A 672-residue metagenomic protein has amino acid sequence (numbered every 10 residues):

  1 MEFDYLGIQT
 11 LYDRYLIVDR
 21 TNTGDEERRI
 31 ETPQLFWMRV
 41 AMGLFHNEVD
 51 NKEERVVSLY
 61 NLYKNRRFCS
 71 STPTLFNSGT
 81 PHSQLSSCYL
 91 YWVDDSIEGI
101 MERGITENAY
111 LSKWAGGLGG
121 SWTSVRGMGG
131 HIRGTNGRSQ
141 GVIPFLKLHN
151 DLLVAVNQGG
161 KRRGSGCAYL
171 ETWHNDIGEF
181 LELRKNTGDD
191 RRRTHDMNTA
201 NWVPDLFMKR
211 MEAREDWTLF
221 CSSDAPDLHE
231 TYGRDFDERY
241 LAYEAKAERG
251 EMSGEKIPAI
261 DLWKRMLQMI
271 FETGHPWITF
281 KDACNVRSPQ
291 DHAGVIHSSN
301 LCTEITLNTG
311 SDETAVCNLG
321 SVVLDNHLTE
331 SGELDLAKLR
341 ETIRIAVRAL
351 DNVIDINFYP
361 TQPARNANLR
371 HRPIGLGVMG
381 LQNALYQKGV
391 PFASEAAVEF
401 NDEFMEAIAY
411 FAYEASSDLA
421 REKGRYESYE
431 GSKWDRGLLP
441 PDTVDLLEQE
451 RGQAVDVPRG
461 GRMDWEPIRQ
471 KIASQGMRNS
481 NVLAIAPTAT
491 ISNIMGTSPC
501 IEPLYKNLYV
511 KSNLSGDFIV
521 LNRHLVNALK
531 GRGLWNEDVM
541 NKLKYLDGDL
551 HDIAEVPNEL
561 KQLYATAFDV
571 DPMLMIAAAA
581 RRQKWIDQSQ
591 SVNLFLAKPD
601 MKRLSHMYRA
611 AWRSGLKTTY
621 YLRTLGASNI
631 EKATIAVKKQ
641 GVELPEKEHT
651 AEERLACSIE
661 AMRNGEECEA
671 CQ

Functional and structural regions predicted by a protein language model:
F3, Q9, Y15-V156: Long, structured ligand/cofactor-binding scaffold of large enzymes
Y5, T10, I305-N308, L350-D355 (+3 more regions): Catalytic alpha/beta core of large soluble enzyme barrels
L6-Y15, N61-S78, T172-W173, V347-I356 (+3 more regions): Core structural elements
G24, R28-E31, D50, T74-T80 (+17 more regions): Alpha-helix capping and helix-loop boundary segments enriched in small/acidic/polar residues
F76, T80, W122-M128, A168-D176 (+10 more regions): A glycine-rich phosphate-binding loop feature that marks nucleotide/adenosyl-phosphate handling sites
S86-L324, L328-L336, Y359-P363, A412-R425 (+2 more regions): Active-site cavity-forming subdomains of large catalytic enzyme subunits
T342-R365, L369, P391-T488, N558-K561 (+2 more regions): Internal maturation/activation junctions in enzymes
K632-Q672: Acidic, low-complexity intrinsically disordered tails
